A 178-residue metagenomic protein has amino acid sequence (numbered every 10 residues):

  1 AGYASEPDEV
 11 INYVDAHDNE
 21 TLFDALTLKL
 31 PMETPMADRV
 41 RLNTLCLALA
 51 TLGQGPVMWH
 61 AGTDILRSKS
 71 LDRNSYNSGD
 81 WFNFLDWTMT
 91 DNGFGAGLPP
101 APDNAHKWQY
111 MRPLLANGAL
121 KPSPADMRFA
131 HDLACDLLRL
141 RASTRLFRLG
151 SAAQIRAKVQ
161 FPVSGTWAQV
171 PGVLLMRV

Functional and structural regions predicted by a protein language model:
G2-V178: Loop/helix patches that line or flank the sugar-binding groove of alpha-linked glycan CAZymes
